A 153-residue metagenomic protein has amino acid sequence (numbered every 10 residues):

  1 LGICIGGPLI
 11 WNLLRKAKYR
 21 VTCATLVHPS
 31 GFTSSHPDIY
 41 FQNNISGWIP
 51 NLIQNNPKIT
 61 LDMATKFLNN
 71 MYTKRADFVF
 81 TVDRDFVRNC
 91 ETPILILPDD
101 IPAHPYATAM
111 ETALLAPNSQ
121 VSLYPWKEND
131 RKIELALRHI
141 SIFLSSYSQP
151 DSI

Functional and structural regions predicted by a protein language model:
L1-F32: Conserved hydrolase catalytic core segment
W11, R84, M110: Active-site phosphate/pyrophosphate- and oxyanion-stabilizing loops and adjacent acidic/basic residues in soluble
S35-T60: A catalytic-pocket lid/entrance helix-loop region that shapes and gates access to the active site across common
N56-D83, C90: Hydrophobic, aromatic-rich cap/lid helix
N89-C90, I96-P98: Short beta-strand/loop motif that positions the catalytic acidic residue of the alpha/beta-hydrolase fold
D99-P102, W126-E128: Acidic beta-to-alpha connecting loop that harbors the catalytic carboxylate
P102-T108: Conserved alpha/beta-hydrolase "acid-adjacent" motif
S119-I153: Catalytic active-site module of serine/aspartate enzymes centered on a nucleophile-bearing elbow/loop
